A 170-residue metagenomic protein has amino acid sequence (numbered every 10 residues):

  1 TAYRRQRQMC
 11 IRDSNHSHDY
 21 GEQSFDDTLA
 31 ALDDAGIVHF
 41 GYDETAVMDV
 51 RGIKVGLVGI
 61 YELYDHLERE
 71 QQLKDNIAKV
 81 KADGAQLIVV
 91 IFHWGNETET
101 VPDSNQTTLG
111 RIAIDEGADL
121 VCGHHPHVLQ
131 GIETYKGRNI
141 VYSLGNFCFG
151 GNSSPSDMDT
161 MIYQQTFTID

Functional and structural regions predicted by a protein language model:
T1-I11: Single conserved hydrophobic/aromatic residue that forms the stacking wall/gate of nucleotide- or nucleobase-binding
Q8, A35-V38, I53-V55, A82-I88 (+2 more regions): Loop/turn elements at helix/coil->beta-strand transitions in domains of secreted/extracellular proteins
R12, H16, V58, V89 (+3 more regions): Divalent metal-coordination and catalytic microenvironments
N15-L29, G41-D49, L63-D65, G95-E99 (+2 more regions): Active-site environment of divalent metal-dependent phosphoester hydrolases
S24-V38, T108-I114, N139-F147: Short, electropositive alpha-helical surface patch
L29, T45, L73-A78, G110 (+1 more regions): Generic structural signal for well-ordered alpha-helices, preferentially at hydrophobic/aromatic core positions
V47-R51, N139-D170: Binuclear metal-dependent phosphoesterase catalytic core
D49-I91, E99, S104-T108: Binuclear metal-dependent hydrolase catalytic cores centered on His/Asp/Glu-rich metal-binding motifs
